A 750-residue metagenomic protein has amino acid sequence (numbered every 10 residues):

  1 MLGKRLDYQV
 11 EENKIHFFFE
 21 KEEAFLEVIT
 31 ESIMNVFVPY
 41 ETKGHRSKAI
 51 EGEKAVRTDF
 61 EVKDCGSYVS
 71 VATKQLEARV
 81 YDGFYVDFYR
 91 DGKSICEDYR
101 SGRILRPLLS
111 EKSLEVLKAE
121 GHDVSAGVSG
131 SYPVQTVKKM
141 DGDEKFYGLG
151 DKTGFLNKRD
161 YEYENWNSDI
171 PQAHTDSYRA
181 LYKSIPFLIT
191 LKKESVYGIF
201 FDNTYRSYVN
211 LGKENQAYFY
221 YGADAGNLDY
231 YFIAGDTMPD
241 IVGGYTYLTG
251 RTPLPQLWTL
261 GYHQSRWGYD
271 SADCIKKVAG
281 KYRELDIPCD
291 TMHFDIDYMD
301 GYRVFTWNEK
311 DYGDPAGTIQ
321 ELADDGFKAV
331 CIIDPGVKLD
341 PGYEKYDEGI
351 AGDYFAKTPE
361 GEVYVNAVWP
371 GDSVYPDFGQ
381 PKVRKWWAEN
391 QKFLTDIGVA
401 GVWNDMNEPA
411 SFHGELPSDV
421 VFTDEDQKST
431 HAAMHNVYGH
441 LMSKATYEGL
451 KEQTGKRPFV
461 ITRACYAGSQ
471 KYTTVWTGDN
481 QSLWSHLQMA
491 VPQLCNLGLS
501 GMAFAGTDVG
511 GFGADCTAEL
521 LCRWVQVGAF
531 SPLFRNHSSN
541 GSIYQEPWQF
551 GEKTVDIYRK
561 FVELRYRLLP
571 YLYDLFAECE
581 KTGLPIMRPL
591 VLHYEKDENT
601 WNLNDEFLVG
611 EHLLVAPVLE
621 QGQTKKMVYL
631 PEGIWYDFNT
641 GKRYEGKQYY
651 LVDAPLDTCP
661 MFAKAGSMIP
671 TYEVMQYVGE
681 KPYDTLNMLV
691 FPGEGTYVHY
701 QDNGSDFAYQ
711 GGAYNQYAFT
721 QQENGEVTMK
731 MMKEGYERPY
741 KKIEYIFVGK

Functional and structural regions predicted by a protein language model:
M1-Y8, E12, F25-V69: A low-complexity, Ser/Thr/Gly/Pro-enriched, surface-exposed linker/loop concept that marks segments flanking
F18-F19, F60-Q256, R266-W267, A272 (+4 more regions): Catalytic and substrate-binding clefts that recognize carbohydrates or anionic sugar/phosphate headgroups
F25-S32, R46-K54, A78-K93, Y736-K750: Extended Gly/Ser/Thr-rich low-complexity repeat segments, especially those forming or decorating extracellular
I33, Y68-S70, E77, P186-F187 (+22 more regions): Beta-sheet entry/capping signal
E41, A49, D98-R100, P288-I557 (+1 more regions): Aromatic- and carboxylate-enriched substrate-binding clefts and catalytic-loop regions of carbohydrate-active enzymes
H45-D59, G361, F638-L656: Solvent-exposed beta-strand/loop surfaces of large extracellular or lumenal domains
Y447-F459, C465-W476, A490-Q493, L497-T507 (+2 more regions): Catalytic core of carbohydrate-active enzymes
